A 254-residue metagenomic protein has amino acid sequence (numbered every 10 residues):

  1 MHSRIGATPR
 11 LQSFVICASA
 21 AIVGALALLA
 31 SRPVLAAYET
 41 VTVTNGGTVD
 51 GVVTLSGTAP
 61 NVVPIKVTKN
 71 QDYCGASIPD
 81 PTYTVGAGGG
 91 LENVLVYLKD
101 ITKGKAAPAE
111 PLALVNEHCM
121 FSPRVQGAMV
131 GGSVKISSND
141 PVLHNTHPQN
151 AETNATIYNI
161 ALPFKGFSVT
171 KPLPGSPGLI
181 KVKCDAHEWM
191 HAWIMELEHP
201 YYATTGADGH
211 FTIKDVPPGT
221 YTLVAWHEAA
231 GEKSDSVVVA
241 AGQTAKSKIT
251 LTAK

Functional and structural regions predicted by a protein language model:
M1-V15: N-terminal secretory signal peptides that target proteins for export/translocation
T8, I22-V23: Short linear/disordered segments characteristic of secreted peptide precursors and small low-complexity proteins
V15-I22: Sec-dependent signal peptide hydrophobic core
V23-G24, V34-L35: Cleavable N-terminal signal peptides
L35-K254: Extracytoplasmic copper-binding redox domains, predominantly the cupredoxin/blue-copper superfamily
